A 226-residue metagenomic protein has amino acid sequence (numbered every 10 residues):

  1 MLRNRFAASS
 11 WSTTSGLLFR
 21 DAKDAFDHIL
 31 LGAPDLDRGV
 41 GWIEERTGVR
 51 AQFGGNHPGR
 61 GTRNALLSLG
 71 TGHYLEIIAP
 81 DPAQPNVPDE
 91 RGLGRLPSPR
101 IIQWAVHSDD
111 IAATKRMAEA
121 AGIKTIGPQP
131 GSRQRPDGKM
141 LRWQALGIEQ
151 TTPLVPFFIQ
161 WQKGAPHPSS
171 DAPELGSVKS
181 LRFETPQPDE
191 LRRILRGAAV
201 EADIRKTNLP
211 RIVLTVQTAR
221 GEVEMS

Functional and structural regions predicted by a protein language model:
M1-L18: N-terminal export signals
R3, G54-G55, G61, A219-G221: Glycine-centered flexibility motif
F19-F26, L31-Q52, L69-S226: Glyoxalase I/VOC metalloenzyme domain signal
H57-R60, R133-R135: A short beta-turn/loop motif at secondary-structure boundaries
R60-T71: N-terminal low-complexity or amphipathic/hydrophobic leaders
